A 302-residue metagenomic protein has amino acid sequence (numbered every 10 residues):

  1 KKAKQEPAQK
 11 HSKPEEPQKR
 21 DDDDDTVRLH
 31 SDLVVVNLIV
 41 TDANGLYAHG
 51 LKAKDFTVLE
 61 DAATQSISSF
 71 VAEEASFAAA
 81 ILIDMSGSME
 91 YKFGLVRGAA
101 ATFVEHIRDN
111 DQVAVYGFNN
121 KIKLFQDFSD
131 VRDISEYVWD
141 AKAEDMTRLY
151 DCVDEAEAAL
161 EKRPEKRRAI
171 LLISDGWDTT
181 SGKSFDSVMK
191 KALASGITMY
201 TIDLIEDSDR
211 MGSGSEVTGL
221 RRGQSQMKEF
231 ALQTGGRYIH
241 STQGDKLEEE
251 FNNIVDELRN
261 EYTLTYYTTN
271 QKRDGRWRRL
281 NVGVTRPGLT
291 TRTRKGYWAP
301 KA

Functional and structural regions predicted by a protein language model:
K1-A302: Scaffold/interface architecture of coatomer-like assemblies
